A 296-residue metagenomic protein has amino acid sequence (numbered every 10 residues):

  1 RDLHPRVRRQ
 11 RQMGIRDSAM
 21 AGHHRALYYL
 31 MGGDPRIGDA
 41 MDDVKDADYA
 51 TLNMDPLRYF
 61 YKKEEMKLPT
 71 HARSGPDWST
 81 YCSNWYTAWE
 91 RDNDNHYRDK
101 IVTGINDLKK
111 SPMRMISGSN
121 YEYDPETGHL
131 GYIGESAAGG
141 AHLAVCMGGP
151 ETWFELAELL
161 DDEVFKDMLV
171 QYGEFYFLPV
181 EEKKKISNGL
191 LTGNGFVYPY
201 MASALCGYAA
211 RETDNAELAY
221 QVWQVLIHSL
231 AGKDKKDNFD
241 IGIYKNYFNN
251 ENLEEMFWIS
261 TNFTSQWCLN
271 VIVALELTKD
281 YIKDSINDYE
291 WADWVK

Functional and structural regions predicted by a protein language model:
D2-I15: Single conserved hydrophobic/aromatic residue that forms the stacking wall/gate of nucleotide- or nucleobase-binding
Q12, F60-K67, E122-G128: Short linear capping/connector segments at secondary-structure termini
Q12, R16-M41, T70-D92, H142-P150 (+1 more regions): Aromatic-rich carbohydrate-recognition surfaces in CAZymes
A50-D55: Charged, conformationally dynamic linker/hinge segments that couple catalytic or nucleotide-dependent chemistry
M66-T70, G134-S136: A short, mixed-charge helix-start or loop-turn motif at secondary-structure junctions
T87, R91-S111, E126-A137, V145-K296: Terminal, non-catalytic domain-edge segments
R114: Long, His/Glu/Asp-enriched segments that create or flank divalent metal/ion-associated functional microenvironments
